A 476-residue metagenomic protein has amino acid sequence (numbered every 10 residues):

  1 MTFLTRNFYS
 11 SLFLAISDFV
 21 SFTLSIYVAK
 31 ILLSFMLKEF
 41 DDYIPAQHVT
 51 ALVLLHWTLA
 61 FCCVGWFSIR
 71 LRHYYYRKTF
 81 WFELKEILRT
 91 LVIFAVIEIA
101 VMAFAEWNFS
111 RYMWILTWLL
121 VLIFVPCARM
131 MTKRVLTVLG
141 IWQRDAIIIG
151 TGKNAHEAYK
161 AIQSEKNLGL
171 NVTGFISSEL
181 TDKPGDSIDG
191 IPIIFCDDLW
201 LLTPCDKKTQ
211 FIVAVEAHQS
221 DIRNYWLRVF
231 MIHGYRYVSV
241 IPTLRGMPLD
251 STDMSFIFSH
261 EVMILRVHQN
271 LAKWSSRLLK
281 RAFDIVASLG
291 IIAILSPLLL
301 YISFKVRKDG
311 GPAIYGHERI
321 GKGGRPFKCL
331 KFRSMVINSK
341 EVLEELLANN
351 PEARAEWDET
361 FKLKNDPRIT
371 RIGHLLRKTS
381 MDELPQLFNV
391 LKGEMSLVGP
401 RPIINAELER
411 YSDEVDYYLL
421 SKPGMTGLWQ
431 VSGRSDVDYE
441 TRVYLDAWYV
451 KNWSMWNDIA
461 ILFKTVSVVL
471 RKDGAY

Functional and structural regions predicted by a protein language model:
M1-I141, L170, K280, Y476: Signature of alpha-helical transmembrane segments in polytopic membrane proteins
M1-S21, S25, R77-T79, C127-A293: N-terminal hydrophobic signal-anchor/signal peptide
E86-I87, L91, W142-Y159, P312-M335: Membrane-cytosol interface motif
G150, F211, V238, P297 (+4 more regions): Residue-level signature of catalytic and energy-coupling elements of molecular machines, predominantly ATP/GTP-dependent
R245-M247, S251-S255, I314-P367, T426-Y444: Short, glycine-rich, amphipathic interfacial segments at transmembrane boundaries or analogous
K273, A447-V450: Acyl-group handling in specialized metabolite and lipid biosynthesis
S275-V342, I461-Y476: A hydrophobic, helix-centered structural microdomain
E356-K422, I461-V469: A short, structured surface patch at a secondary-structure boundary
